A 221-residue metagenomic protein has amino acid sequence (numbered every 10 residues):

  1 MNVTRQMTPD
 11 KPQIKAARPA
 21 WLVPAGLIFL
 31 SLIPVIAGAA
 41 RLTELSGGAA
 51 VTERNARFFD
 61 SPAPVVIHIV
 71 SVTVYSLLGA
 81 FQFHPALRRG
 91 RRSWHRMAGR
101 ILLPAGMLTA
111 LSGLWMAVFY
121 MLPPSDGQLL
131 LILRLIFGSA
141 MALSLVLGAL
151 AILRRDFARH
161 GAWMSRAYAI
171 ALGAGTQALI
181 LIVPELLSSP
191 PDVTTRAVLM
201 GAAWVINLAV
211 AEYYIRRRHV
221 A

Functional and structural regions predicted by a protein language model:
N2-A221: Alpha-helical membrane insertion/targeting regions
